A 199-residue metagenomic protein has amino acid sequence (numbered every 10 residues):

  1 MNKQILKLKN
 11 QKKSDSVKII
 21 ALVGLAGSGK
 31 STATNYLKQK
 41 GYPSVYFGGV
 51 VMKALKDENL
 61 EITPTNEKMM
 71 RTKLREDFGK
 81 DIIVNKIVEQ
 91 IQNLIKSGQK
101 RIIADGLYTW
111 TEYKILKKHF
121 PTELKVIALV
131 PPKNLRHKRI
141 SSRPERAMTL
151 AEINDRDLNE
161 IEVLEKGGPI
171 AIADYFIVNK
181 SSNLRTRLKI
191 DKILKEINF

Functional and structural regions predicted by a protein language model:
M1-K18: Extreme N-terminal, non-catalytic leader segments that precede Walker-type/kinase nucleotide-binding cores
L25, L37: P-loop (Walker A) phosphate-binding loop of NTP-binding proteins
K30: Conserved lysine of the Walker
A33-T34: Post-Walker A alpha-helix
Y42-I103, L107-K118, R146, A151: ATP-dependent small-molecule kinase phosphotransfer cores that center on conserved nucleotide phosphate-binding segments
D105-G106, H119-R146: Conserved phosphate-donor/acceptor-positioning beta-strand/loop module used by diverse small-molecule
S142-E196: Small-molecule kinase domains that catalyze NTP-dependent phosphoryl transfer to phosphate-bearing small molecules
